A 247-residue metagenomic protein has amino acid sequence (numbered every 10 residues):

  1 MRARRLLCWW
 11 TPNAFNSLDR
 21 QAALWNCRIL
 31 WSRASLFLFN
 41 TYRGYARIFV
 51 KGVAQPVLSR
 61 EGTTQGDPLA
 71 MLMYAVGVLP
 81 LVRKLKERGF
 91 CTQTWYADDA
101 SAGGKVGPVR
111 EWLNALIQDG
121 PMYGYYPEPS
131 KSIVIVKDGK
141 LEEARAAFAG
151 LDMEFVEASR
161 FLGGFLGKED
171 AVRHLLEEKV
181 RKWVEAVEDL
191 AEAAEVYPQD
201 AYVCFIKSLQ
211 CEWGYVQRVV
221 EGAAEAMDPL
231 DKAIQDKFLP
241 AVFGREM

Functional and structural regions predicted by a protein language model:
M1-M247: Nucleic-acid-interacting cores, centered on viral/eukaryotic replication and modification enzymes
